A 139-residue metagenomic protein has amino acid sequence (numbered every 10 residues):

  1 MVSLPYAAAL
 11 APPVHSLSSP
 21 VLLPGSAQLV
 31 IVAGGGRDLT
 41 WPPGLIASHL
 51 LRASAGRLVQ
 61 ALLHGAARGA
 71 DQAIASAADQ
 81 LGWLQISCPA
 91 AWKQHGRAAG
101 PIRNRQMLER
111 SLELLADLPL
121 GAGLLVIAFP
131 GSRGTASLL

Functional and structural regions predicted by a protein language model:
V2-L139: Acidic/glycine-enriched connector segments
